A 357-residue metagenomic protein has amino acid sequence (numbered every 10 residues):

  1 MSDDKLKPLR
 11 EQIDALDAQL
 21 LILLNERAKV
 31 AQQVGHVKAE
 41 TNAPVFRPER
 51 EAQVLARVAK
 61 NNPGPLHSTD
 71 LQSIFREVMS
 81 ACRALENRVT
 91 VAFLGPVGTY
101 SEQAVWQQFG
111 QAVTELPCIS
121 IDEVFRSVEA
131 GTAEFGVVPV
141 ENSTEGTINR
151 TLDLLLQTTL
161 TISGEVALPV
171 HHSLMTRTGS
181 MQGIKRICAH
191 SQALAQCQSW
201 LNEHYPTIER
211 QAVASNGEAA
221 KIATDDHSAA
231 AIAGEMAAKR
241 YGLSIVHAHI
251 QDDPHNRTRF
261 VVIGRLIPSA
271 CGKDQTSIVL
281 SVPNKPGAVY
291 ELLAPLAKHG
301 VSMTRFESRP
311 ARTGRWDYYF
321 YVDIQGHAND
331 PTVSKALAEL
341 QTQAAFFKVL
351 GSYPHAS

Functional and structural regions predicted by a protein language model:
M1-S357: Domain-level signature for soluble enzymes in the chorismate/prephenate branch of the shikimate pathway
